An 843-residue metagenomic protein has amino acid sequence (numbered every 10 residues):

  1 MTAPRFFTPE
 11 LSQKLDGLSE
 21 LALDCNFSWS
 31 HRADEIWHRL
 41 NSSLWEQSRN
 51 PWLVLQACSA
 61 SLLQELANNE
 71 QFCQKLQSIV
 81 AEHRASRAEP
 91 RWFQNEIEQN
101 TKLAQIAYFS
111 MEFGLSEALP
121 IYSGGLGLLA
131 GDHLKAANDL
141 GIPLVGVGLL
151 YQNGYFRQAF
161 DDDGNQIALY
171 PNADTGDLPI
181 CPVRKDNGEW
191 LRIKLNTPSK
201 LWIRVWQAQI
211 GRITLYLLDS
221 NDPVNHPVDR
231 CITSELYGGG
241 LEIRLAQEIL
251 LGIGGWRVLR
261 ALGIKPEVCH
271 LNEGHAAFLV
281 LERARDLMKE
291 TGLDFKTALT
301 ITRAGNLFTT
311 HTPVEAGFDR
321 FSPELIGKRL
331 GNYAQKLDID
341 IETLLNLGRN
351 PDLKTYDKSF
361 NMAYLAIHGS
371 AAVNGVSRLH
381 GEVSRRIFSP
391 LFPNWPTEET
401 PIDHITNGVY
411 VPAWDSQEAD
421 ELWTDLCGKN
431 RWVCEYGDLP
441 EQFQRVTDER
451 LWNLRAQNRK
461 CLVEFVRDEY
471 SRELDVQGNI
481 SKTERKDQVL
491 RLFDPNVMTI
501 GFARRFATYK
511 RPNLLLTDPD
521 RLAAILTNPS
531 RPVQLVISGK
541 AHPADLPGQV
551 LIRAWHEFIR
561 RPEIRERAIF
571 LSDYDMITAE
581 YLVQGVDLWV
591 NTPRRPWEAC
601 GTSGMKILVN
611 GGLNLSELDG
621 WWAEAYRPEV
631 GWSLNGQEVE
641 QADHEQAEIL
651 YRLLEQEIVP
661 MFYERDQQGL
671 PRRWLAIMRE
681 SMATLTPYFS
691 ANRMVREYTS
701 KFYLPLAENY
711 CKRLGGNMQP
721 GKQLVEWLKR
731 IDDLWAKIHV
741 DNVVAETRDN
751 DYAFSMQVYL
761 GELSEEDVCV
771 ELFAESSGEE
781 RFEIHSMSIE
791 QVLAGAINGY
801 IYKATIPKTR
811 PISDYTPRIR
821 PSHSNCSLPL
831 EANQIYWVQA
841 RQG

Functional and structural regions predicted by a protein language model:
M1-G843: Catalytic cores of carbohydrate-active enzymes across secretory and cytosolic contexts
